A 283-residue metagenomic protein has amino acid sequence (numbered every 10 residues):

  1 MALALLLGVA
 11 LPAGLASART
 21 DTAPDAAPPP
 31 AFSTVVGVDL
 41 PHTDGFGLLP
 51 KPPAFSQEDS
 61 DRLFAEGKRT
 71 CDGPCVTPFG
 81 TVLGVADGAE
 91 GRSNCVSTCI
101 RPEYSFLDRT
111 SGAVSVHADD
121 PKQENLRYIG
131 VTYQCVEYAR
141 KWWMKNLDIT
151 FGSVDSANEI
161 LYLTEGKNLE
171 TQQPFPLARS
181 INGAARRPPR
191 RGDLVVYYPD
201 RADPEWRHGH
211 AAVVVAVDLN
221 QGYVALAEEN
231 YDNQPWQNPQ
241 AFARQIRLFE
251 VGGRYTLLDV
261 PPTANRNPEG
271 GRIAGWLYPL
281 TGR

Functional and structural regions predicted by a protein language model:
M1-S17: Sec-dependent N-terminal signal peptides
A13-P28: Signal peptide processing junction and immediate N-terminal pro/mature segment of secreted/exported proteins
P29-G166: N-terminal capping segments
Q134-K141, R190, G209-V213, R272-G275: Extracytoplasmic/secreted proteins, especially bacterial periplasmic and envelope-associated proteins
K145, I149, N220, D232: Short loop/turn segments at secondary-structure transitions that flank enzyme active sites
Y162-N230: ...with weaker cross-activation on analogous glycine-rich loops/strands in unrelated enzymes
G222-E250: Short solvent-exposed strand/turn elements
E250-R283: Low-complexity, Gly/Ser/Thr/Pro-rich intrinsically disordered linker/tail segments
